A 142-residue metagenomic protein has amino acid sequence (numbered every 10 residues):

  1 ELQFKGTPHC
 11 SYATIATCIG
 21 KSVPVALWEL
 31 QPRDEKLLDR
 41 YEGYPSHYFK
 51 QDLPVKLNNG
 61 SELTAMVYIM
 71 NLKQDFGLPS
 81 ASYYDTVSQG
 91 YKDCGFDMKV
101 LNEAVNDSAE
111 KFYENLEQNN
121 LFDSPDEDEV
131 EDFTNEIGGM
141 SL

Functional and structural regions predicted by a protein language model:
E1-L142: Glycine-aromatic micro-motifs
